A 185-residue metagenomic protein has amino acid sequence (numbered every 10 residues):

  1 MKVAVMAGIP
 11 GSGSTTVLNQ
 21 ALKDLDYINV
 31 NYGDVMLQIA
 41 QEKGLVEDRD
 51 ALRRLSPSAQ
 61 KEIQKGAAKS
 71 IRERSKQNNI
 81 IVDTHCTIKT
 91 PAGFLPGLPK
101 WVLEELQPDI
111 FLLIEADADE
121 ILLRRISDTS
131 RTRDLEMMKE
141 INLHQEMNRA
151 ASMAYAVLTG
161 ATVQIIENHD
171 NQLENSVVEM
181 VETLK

Functional and structural regions predicted by a protein language model:
M6: Hydrophobic anchor at the beta1->P-loop junction of P-loop NTPases
I9: P-loop (Walker A) phosphate-binding loop of NTP-binding proteins
S14: Conserved lysine of the Walker
V17: Hydrophobic positions on the alpha1 helix immediately C-terminal to the Walker A/P-loop
K23-V30: Post-Walker A helix-loop "phosphate-sensing" segment adjacent to the P-loop in P-loop NTPases
Y32-P96: ATP-dependent small-molecule kinase phosphotransfer cores that center on conserved nucleotide phosphate-binding segments
T84-D128: ATP-dependent NMP and nucleoside kinases share a basic, alpha-helical "lid"
R149-K185: NTP-dependent small-molecule kinase module
